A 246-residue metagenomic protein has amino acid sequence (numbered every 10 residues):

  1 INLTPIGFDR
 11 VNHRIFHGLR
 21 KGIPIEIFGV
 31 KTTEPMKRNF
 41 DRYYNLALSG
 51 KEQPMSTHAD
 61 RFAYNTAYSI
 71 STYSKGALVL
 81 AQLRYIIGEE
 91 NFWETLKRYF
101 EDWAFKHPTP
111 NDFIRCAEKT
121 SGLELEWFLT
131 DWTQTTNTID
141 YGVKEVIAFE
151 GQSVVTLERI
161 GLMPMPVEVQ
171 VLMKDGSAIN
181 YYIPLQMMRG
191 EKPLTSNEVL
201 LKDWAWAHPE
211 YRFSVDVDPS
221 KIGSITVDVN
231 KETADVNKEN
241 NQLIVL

Functional and structural regions predicted by a protein language model:
I1-I160, P164: Hydrophobic alpha-helical and helix-loop surface patches within well-folded domains that function as non-catalytic
S49, A81, S177, V227-N230: A generic, residue-level signal for flexible/boundary positions that often mark functional hotspots
M55, V169, T233-D235: Long, contiguous hydrophobic alpha-helical segments, chiefly transmembrane helices and signal peptides
E126, I139-W206, Y211, D216-D228: Beta-strand-rich binding/interaction modules
V229-E239: Short acidic/polar inter-strand loop motif in beta-rich domains
K238-L246: Terminal edge beta-strands and adjacent linker/stalk segments of extracellular immunoglobulin-superfamily beta-sandwich
